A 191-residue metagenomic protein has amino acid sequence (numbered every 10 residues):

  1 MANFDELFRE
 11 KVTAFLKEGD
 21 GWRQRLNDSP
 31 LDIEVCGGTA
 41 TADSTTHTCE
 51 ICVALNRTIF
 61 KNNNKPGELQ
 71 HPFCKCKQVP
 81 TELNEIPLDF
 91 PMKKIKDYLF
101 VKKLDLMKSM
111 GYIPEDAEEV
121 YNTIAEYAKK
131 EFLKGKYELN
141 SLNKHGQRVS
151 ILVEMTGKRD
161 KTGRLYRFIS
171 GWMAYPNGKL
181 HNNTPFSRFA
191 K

Functional and structural regions predicted by a protein language model:
M1-F73, V79-L133, Y137, L142-N143 (+2 more regions): Domain-core detector
K75-K77, G171, T184: Residues located in well-ordered beta-strands
K77-E82, S187-K191: Short beta-strand-to-coil "C-cap" segments at the C-terminal boundary of structured domains/repeats, marking
P80-E82, G157, P176: Non-catalytic surface loops within mature trypsin-like serine protease
N143, D160, Y175: Acidic surface patches and DE-rich sequence motifs
I151-D160: Short beta-strand segments that buttress and anchor functional surface loops
G163-S170: Short, surface-exposed coil-to-beta transition loops
M173-K191: A short, surface-exposed interaction/processing loop segment used at functional sites
